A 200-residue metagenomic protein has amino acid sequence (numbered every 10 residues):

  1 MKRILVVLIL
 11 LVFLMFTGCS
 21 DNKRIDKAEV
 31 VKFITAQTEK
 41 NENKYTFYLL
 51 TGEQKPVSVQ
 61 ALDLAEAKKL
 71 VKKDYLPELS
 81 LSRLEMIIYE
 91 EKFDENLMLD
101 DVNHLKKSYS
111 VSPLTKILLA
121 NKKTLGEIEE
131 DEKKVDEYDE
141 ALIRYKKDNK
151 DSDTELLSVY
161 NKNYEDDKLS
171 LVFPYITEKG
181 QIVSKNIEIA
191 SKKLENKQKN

Functional and structural regions predicted by a protein language model:
I4-L10, F16-N200: Membrane-proximal alpha-helical signals and transmembrane carboxylates
